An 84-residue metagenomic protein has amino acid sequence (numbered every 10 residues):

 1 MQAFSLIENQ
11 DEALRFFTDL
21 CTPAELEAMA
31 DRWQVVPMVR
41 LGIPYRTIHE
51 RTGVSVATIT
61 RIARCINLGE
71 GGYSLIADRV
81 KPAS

Functional and structural regions predicted by a protein language model:
M1-I7: General nucleic-acid-binding
D11-D31: Short, Lys/Arg-enriched anionic-surface-contact patches
M29-I43: Short, amphipathic alpha-helical "recognition" segments used to contact nucleic acids or chromatin
G42-H49, L68-G71: Short helix-capping/linker segments at secondary-structure and domain boundaries
T47-T52, I59: Short alpha-helical "recognition helix" segments of helix-turn-helix
A63-A77: Short, solvent-exposed alpha-helical "recognition" segments
I76-S84: Intrinsically disordered, low-complexity basic tails/linkers immediately adjacent to helix-turn-helix/homeobox/MYB/SANT
